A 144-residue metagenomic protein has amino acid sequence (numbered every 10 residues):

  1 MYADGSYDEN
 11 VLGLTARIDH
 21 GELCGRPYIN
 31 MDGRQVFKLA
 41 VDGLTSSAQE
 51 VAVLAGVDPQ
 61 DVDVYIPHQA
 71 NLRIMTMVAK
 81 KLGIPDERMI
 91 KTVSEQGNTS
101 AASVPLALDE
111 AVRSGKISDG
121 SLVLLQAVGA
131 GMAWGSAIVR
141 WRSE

Functional and structural regions predicted by a protein language model:
M1-D42, S46, V128, R140-E144: Condensing-enzyme catalytic core mediating Claisen C-C bond formation in acyl metabolism
C24-R34, L54-A55, R88-K91, A102-L106: Generic detector of short, locally flexible boundary/turn motifs and exposed helical patches
V41, T45, D63-E144: Claisen-condensing/thiolase-fold acyl-transfer catalytic domains that form or cleave C-C bonds in fatty acid
G56-D61: Short, surface-exposed connector motifs at secondary-structure boundaries
